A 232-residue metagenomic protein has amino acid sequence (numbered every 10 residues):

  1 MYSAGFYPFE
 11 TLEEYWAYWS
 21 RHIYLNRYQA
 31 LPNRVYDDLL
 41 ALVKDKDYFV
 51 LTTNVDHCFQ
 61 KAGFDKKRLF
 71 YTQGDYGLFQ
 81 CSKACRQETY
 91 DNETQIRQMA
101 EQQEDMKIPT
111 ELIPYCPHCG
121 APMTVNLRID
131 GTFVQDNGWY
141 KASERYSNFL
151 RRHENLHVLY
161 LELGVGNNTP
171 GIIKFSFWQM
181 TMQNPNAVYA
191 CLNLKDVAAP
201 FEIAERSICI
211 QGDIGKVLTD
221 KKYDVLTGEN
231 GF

Functional and structural regions predicted by a protein language model:
M1-F232: Conserved catalytic alpha/beta core of Sir2/sirtuin-type deacylases, generalized to analogous enzyme cores that bind
